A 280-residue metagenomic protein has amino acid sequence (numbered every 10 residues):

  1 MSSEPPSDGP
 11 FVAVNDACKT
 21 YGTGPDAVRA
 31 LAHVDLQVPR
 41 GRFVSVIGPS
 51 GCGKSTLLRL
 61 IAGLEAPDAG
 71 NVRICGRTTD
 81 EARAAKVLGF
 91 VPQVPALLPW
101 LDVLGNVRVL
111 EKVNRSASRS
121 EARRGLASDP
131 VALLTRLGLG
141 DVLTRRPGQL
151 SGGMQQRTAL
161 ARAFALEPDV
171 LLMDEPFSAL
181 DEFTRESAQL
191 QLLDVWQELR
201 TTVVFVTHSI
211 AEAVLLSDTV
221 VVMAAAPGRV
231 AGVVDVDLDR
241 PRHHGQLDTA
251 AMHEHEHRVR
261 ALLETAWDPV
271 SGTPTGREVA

Functional and structural regions predicted by a protein language model:
G22-G24, L101, G105-L126, R136: ABC-type ATPase nucleotide-binding domains, specifically the catalytic core motifs of the NBD
I47-P49: The feature captures the beta-strand-to-loop junction immediately N-terminal to the Walker
A62: Helix-to-loop junction immediately C-terminal to a conserved catalytic motif
G70-D80: Conserved ABC transporter NBD signature motif
R145-G148, L166: Conserved signature/switch motifs of ABC ATPase nucleotide-binding domains
L171-D174: Catalytic Walker B motif of ABC-type/P-loop ATPase nucleotide-binding domains
